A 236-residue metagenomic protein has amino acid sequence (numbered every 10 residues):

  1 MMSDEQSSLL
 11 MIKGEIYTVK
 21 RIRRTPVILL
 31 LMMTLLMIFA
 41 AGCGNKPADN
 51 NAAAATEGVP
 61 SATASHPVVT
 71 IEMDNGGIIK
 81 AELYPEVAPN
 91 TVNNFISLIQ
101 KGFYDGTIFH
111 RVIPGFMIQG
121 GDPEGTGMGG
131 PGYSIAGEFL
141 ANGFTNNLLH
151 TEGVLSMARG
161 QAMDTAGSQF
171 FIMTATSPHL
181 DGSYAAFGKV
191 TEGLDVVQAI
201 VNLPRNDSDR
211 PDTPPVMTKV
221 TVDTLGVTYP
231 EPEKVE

Functional and structural regions predicted by a protein language model:
M1-R23: N-terminal secretory signal peptides that target proteins for export/translocation
V19-E236: Cyclophilin-like peptidyl-prolyl cis-trans isomerases
